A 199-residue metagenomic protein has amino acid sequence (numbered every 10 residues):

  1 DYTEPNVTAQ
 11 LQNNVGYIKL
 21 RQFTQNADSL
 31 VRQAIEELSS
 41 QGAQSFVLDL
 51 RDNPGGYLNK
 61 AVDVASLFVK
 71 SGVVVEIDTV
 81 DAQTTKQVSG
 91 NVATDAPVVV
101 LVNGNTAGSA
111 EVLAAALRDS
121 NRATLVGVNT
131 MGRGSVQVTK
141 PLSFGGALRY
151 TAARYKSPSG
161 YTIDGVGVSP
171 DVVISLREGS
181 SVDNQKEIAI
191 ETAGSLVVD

Functional and structural regions predicted by a protein language model:
D1-L11, R32, E37-S40, N59-D63 (+4 more regions): Intrinsically disordered, Ser/Thr/Pro/Gly-rich linkers and terminal tails that flank and connect PDZ domains
D1-R133, Q137-K140: Cleft-lining beta-strand/loop regions that shape enzyme active-site pockets
Q41, D81-Q83, V99-V100, R149-Y150 (+2 more regions): Short, intrinsically disordered/low-complexity patches at protein termini and at juxtamembrane boundaries
Q41, S71, S89, M131 (+4 more regions): Feature targets compositionally biased, intrinsically disordered low-complexity regions with long contiguous runs
G56, T106-D119, K140-F144, Y161-G167 (+1 more regions): Short flexible/disordered coil segments
Q137-P141, G146-G179: Conserved P-loop NTPase
